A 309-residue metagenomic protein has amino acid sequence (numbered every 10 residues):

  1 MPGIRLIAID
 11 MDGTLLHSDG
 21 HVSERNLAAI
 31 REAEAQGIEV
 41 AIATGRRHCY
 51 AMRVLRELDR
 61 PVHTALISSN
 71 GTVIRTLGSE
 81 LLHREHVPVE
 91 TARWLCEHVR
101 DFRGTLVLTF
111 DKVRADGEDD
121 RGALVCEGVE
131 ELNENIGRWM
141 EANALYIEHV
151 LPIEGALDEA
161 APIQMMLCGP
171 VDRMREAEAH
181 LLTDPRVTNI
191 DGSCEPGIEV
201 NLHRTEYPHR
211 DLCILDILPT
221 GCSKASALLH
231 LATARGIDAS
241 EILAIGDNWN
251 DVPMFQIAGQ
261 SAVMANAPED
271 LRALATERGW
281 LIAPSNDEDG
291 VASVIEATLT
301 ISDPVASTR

Functional and structural regions predicted by a protein language model:
P2-L6, V22-S23, I217-R309: Mg2+-dependent phosphoryl-transfer enzymes with acidic/Ser/Thr/Gly-rich catalytic loops
G3-S18, L95, F255: Asp-based phosphoryl-transfer active-site loop
D10, T44, D247: Active-site glycine-centered loops adjacent to acidic/histidine catalytic or metal-binding residues that shape
H21-G137: Active-site phosphate-binding/coordination module
N26, A51-L55, A177, L181 (+2 more regions): Hydrophobic packing residues within well-ordered alpha-helices of enzyme cores
A33, N70, M165, F255 (+1 more regions): Residue-level signal for inorganic ion chemistry
G37-A41, V62-T64, I163-Q164, S240-E241 (+2 more regions): Short active-site oxyanion
K112-L243: Conserved acidic, metal-coordinating active-site core of Asp-based, Mg2+-dependent phosphoryl-transfer enzymes
